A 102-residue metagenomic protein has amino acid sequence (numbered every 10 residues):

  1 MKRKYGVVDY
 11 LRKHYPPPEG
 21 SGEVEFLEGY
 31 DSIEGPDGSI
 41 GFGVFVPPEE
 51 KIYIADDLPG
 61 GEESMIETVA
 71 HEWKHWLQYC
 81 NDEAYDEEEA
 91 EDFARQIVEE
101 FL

Functional and structural regions predicted by a protein language model:
M1-Y53, D57, E62, L102: Auxiliary, metal-adjacent structural segments of Zn-dependent hydrolase domains
R3, I66, D86, A90: Hydrophobic (often cysteine-bearing) scaffold residues that line and stabilize catalytic clefts of nucleotide/cofactor
G60, N81-A84: Acidic-and-aromatic substrate-binding clefts and catalytic sites of carbohydrate-active enzymes
E67-Y79: Active-site recognition of the HExxH zinc-binding catalytic motif
E83-L102: Post-HExxH zinc-binding segment in Zn-dependent metallohydrolases
